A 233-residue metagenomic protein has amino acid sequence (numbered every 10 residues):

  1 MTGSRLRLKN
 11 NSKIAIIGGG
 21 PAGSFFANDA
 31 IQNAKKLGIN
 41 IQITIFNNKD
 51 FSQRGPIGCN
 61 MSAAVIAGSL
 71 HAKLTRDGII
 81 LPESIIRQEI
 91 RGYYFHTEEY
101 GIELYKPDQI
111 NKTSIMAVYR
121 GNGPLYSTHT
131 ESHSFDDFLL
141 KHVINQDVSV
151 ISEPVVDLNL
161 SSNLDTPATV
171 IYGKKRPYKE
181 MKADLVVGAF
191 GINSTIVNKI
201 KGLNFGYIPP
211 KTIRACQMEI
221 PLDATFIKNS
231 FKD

Functional and structural regions predicted by a protein language model:
R5-T44: N-terminal Rossmann-like FAD-binding beta1-loop-alpha1 element of flavoenzymes
L8-K9, K36-I41, I85-Q88, I208-P210 (+1 more regions): Short helix-terminating capping/connector loops at secondary-structure junctions
D29, H142-D233: Predominantly flavin-linked oxidoreductase catalytic cores and closely associated redox partners
D29, K49-I102: N-terminal FAD cofactor-binding segment of flavoenzymes
Q42-D50, V187: Extended hydrophobic secondary-structure segments that form protein cores and membrane-embedded regions
A63, T75-L81, E89-R91, I102-L125 (+1 more regions): Charged, glycine/proline-rich intrinsically disordered loops and linkers
V65, I110-K141, M218-E219: Short beta-strand to alpha-helix junction loop
S69-R76, S84, F135-S149: N-terminal Rossmann-like dinucleotide/flavin-binding domain of flavoprotein oxidoreductases that bind FAD/FMN
